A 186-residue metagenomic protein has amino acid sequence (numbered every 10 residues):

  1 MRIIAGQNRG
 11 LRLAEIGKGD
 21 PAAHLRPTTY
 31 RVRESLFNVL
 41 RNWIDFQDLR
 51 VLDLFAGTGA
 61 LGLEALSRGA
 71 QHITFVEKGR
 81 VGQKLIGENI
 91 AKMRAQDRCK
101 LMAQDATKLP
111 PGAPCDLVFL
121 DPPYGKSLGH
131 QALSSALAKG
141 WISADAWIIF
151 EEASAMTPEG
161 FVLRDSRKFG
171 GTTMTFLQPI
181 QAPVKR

Functional and structural regions predicted by a protein language model:
M1-R186: Class I S-adenosyl-L-methionine-dependent methyltransferase catalytic core
